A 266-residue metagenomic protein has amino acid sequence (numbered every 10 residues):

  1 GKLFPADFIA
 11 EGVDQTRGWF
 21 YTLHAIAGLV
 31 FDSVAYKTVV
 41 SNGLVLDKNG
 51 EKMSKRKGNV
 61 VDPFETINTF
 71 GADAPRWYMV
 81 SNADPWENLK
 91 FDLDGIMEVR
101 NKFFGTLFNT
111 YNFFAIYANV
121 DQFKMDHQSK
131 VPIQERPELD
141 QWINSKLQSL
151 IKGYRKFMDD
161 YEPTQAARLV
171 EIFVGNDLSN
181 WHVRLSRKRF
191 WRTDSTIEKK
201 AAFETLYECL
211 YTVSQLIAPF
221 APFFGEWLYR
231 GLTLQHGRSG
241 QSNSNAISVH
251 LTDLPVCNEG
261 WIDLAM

Functional and structural regions predicted by a protein language model:
G1-V120, I143-S186, F190-R192, E204-I217: Structured secondary-structure scaffolds
D121-K152, V183-M266: Acidic, turn-prone loop/beta-hairpin segments
